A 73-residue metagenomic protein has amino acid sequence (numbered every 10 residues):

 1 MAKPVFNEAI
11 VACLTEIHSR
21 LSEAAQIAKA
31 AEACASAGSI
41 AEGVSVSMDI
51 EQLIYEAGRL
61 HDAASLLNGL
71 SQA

Functional and structural regions predicted by a protein language model:
A2-C34: N-terminal acidic leader/helix
A2-N7, A63-A73: Short, charged, intrinsically disordered terminal tails
A30-L70: Short, charge-rich amphipathic interface segments used for partner binding and complex assembly
